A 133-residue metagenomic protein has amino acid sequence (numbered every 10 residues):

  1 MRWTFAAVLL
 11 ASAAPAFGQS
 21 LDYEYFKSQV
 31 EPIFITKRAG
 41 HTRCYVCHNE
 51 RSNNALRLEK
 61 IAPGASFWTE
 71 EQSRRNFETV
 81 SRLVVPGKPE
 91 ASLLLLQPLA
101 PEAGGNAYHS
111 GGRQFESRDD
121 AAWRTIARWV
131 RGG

Functional and structural regions predicted by a protein language model:
M1-T4: Positively charged n-region of N-terminal signal peptides that target proteins for export
F17-G133: Aromatic- and Gly/Pro-enriched helix-to-coil junctions and flexible linker segments
